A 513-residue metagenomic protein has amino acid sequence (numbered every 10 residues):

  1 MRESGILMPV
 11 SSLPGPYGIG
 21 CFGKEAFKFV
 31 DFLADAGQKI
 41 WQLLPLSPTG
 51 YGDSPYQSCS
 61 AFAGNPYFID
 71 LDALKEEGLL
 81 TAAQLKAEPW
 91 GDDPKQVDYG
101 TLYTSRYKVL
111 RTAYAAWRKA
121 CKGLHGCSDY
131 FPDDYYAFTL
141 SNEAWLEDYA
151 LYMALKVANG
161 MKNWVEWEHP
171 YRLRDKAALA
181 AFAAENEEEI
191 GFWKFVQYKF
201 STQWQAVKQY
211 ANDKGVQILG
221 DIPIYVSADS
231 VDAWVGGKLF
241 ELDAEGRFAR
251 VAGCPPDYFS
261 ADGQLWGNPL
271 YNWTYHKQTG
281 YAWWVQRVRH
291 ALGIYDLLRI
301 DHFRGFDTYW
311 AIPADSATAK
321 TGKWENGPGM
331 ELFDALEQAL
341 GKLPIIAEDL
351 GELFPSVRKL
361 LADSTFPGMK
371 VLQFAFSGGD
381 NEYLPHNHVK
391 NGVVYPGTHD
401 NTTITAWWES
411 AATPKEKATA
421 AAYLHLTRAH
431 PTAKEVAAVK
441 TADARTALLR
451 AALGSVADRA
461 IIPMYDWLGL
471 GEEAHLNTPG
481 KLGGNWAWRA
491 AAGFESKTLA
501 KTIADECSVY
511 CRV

Functional and structural regions predicted by a protein language model:
M1-G37: Mature N-terminal, pre-catalytic/accessory segment of carbohydrate-active enzymes
P9, G18, D53-Q197, S201 (+3 more regions): Alpha-amylase-like alpha-glycosidases and glucanotransferases acting on alpha-linked glucans and related
K24-T49, I294-Y295, A452: Catalytic domains of carbohydrate-active enzymes, especially glycoside hydrolases
A34, W204-N212, E337, L361-A362: Surface-exposed amphipathic alpha-helices with a cationic face
L44, Q217-L219, P223, L297 (+1 more regions): Outer-envelope exported proteins of Gram-negative bacteria
W193-V226: Conserved, well-ordered alpha-helix/loop/beta-strand core segments that scaffold catalytic motifs
G469-V513: Structured C-terminal cap/extension of enzyme domains
